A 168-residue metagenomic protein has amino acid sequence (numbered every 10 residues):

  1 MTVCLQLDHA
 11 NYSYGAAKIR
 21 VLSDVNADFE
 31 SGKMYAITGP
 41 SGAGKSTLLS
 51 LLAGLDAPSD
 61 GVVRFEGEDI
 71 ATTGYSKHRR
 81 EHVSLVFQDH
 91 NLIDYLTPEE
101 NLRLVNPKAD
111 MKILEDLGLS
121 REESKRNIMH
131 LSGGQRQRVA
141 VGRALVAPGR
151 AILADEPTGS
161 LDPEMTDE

Functional and structural regions predicted by a protein language model:
T38-P40: The feature captures the beta-strand-to-loop junction immediately N-terminal to the Walker
A53: Helix-to-loop junction immediately C-terminal to a conserved catalytic motif
G61-D69: Conserved ABC transporter NBD signature motif
I70-S84: ABC ATPase NBD coupling module
I113-M129: Conserved ABC nucleotide-binding domain
N127-L131, Q135-Q137: Conserved ABC ATPase signature
I152-D155: Catalytic Walker B motif of ABC-type/P-loop ATPase nucleotide-binding domains
